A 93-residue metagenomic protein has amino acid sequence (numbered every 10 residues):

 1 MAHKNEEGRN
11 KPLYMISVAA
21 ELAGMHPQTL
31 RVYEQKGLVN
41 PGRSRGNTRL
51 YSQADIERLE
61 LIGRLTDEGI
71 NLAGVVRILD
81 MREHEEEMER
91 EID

Functional and structural regions predicted by a protein language model:
A2-E21, N40-P41, R45, Q53-D93: Arg/Lys-rich, alpha-helical DNA-contact motif
H26-T29: Short coil turns linking two alpha-helices in DNA-binding domains
Y33, Y51: Conserved active-site tyrosine of GNAT-family acetyltransferases
G37: Glycine-centered, phosphate/nucleic-acid-interacting loop/turn motifs that mediate DNA/RNA or nucleotide
T48: Conserved catalytic core of two-component sensor histidine kinases, primarily the HATPase_c ATP-binding
